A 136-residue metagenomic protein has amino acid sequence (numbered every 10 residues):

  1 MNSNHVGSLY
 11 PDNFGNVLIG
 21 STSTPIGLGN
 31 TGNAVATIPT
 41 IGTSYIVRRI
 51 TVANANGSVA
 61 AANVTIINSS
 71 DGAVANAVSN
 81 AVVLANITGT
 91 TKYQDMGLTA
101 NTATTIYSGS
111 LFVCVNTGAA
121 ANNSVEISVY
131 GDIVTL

Functional and structural regions predicted by a protein language model:
N2-L136: Surface-exposed, low-hydrophobicity beta-strand/loop segments enriched in small/polar/acidic residues
